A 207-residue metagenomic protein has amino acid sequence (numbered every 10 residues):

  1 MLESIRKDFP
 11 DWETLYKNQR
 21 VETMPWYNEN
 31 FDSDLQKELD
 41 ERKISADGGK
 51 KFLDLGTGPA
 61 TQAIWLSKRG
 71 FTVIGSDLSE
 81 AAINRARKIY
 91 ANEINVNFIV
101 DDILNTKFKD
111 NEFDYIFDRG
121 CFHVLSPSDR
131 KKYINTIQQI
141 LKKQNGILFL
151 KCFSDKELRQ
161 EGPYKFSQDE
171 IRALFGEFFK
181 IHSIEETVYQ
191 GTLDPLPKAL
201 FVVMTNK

Functional and structural regions predicted by a protein language model:
M1-F108, L125-T136, I140, Q144-K207: Class I (Rossmann-like) S-adenosyl-L-methionine-dependent methyltransferase catalytic domain, capturing the SAM-binding
F108-I116: A short acidic, Gly/Pro-enriched loop at the edge of an enzyme's catalytic core that lines a small-molecule cofactor
G120-V124: Short catalytic micro-motifs in class I SAM-dependent methyltransferases
